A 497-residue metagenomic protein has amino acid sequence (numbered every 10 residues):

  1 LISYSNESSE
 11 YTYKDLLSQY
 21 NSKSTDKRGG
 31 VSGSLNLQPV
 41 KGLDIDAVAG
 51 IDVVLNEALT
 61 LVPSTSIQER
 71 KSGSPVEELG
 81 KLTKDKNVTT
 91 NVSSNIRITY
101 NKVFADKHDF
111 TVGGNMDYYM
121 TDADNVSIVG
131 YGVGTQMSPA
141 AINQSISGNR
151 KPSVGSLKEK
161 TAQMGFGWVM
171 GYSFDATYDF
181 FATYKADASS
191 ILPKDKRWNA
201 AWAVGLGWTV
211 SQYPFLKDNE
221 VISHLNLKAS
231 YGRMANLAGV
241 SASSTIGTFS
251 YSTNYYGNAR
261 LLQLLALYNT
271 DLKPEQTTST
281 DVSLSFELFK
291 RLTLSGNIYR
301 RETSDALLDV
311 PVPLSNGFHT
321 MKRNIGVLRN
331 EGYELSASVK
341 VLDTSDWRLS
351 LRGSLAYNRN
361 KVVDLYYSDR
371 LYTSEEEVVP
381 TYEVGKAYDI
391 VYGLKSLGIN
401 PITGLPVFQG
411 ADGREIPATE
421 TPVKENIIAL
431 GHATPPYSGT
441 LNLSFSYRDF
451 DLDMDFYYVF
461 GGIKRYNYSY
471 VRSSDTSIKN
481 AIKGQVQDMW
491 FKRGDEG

Functional and structural regions predicted by a protein language model:
L1-V62, S74-V384, L441, R448: Extracellular/periplasmic, surface-exposed regions of secreted and cell-surface proteins
D46, T65, D453-D455: A structural signal for short, well-ordered beta-strand segments and their strand-loop junctions that often border
V53, E415, V459-G461: Short, surface-exposed beta-strand-loop junctions and turns on beta-sheet-rich folds
E57, A418-P422, I463-N467: A short, polar/proline- and glycine-enriched secondary-structure boundary/capping micro-motif
V62-S64, I128-G132, S368-R370, Y457-F460 (+1 more regions): Short Gly/aromatic-enriched secondary-structure transition segments
Q68-E69, F181: Core alpha/beta catalytic barrel or barrel-like domain that forms the active/cofactor pocket in diverse metabolic
S127-V129, R323, L342-A433, V471-T476 (+2 more regions): Conserved small-residue
S350, H432-F460, Q487, R493: Conserved C-terminal beta-signal and adjacent last beta-strands/turns of outer-membrane beta-barrel proteins
